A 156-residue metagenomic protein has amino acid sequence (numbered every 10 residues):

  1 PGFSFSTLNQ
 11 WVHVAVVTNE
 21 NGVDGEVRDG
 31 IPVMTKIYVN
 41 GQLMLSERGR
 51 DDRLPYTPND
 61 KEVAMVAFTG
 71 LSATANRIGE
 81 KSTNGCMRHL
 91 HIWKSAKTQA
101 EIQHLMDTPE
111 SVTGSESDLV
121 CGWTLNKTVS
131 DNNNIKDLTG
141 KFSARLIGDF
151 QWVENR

Functional and structural regions predicted by a protein language model:
P1-F5, R77-I78, M106-G114: Short surface loop/edge beta-strand patches of beta-sandwich-type extracellular domains that form ligand-contact sites
P1-L54, F150-R156: Extracellular glycan-interaction surfaces
Q10, I31-V33, E62, T83-R88 (+3 more regions): Residues that flank catalytic or metal-binding motifs in active/ligand-binding sites
V14, M87-I92: Extracellular beta-strand elements of beta-rich domains used for carbohydrate recognition/degradation or cell-matrix
E20-V23, Q42, L71-T74, I92-A100 (+1 more regions): Acidic glycine-/aspartate-rich tracts in secreted/extracellular proteins
M44-C86, G114-V120: Flexible glycan-contacting loops in extracellular carbohydrate-active proteins
Q103-R156: Extracytoplasmic low-complexity segments
